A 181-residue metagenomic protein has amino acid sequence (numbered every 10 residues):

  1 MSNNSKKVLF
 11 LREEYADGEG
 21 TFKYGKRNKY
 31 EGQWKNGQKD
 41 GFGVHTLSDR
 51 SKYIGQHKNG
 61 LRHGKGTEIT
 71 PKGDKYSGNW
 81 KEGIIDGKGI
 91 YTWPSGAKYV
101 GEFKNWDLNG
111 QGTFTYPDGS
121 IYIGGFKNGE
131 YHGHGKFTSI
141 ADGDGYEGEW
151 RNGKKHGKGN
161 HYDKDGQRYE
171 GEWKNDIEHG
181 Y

Functional and structural regions predicted by a protein language model:
M1-Y181: Glycine/tyrosine- and acidic-biased, solvent-exposed loop/turn segments at the edges of beta-strands
